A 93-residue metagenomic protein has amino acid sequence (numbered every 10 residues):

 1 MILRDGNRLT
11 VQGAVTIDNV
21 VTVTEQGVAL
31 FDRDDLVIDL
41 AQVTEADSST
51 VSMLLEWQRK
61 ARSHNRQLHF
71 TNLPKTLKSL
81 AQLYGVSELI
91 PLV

Functional and structural regions predicted by a protein language model:
M1-A46, E56-V93: STAS-like cytosolic regulatory interaction modules
S48-S52: Phosphopantetheine-attachment site and its flanking helix in carrier
